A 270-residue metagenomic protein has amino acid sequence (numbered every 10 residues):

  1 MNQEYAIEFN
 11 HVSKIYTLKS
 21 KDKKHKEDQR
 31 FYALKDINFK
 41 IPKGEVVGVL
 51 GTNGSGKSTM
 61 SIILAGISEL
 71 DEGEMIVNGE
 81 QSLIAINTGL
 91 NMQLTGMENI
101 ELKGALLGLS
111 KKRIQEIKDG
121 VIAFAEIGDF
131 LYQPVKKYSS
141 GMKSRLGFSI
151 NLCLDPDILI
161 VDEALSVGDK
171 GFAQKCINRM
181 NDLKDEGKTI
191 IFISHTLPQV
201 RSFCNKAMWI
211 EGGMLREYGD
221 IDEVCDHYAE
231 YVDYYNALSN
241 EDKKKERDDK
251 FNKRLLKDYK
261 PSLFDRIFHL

Functional and structural regions predicted by a protein language model:
I7, Y32-L34: Conserved structural motif at the start of ABC-family nucleotide-binding domains
D28-R30, A85-L146, L152-V167: ABC-family P-loop ATPase nucleotide-binding domains
E45-G48, T52-L106: ABC ATPase nucleotide-binding domain signature region
S194-H195: H-loop/switch region of ABC-family ATPase nucleotide-binding domains
V200-S202: A short, surface-exposed alpha-helical micro-motif characterized by mixed small hydrophobic and charged/polar residues
G212-G213: Conserved ABC ATPase "signature" C-loop
Y218-G219: ABC ATPase "signature
A229-L270: ABC ATPase nucleotide-binding domains
